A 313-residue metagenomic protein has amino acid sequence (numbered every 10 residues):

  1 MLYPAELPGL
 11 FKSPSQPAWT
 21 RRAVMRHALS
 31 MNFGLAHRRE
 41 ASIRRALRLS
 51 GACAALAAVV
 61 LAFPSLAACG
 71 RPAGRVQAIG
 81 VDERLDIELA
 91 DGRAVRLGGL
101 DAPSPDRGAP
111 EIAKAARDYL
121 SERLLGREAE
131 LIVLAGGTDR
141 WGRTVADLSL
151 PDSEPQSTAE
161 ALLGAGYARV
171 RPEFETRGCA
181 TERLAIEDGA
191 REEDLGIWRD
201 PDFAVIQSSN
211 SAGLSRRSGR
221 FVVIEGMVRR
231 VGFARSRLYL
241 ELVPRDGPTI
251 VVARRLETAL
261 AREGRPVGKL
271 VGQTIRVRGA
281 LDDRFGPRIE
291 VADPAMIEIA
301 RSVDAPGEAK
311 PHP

Functional and structural regions predicted by a protein language model:
M1, V24-M25, M31, I43 (+1 more regions): Short hydrophobic transmembrane-like helices used for membrane targeting/insertion
H27, N32-G34, G51, F63-P313: Small beta-barrel nucleic-acid-binding modules, primarily SNase/OB-fold domains and secondarily Tudor-like barrels
R48-A58: Sec-dependent N-terminal signal peptides
